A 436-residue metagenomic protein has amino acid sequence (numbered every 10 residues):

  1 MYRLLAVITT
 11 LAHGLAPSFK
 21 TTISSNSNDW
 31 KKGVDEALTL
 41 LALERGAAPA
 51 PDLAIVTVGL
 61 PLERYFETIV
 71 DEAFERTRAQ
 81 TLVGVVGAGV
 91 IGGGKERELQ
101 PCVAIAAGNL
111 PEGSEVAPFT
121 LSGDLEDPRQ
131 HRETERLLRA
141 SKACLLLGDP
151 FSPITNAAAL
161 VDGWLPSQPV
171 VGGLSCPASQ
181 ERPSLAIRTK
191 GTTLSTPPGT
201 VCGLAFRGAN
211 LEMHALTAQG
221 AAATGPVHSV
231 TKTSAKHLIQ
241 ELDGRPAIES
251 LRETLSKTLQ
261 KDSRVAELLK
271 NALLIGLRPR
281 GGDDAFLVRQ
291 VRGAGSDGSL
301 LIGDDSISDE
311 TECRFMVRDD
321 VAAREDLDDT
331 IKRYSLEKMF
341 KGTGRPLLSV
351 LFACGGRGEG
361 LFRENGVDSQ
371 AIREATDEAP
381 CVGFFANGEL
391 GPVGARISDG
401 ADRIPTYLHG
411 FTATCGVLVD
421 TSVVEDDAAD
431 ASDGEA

Functional and structural regions predicted by a protein language model:
M1-G14: N-terminal chloroplast transit peptides
L15-L53, G59-R64, E72-E75, A79-T81 (+2 more regions): Small-residue-enriched flexible segments
I69: Contiguous, structured surface segment used for ligand recognition
